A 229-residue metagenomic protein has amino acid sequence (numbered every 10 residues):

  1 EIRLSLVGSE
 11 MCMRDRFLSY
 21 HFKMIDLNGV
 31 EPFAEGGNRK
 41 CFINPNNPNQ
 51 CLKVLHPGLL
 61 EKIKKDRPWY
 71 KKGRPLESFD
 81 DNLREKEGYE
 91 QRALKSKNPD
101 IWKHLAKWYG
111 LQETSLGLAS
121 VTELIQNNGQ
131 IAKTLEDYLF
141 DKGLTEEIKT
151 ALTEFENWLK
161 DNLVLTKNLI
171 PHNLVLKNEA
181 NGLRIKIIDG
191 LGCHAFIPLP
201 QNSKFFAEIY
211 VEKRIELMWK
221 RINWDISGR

Functional and structural regions predicted by a protein language model:
E1-D15, Y109: Single conserved hydrophobic/aromatic residue that forms the stacking wall/gate of nucleotide- or nucleobase-binding
V7, L165, I170-P171: Canonical protein kinase catalytic loop motif
M24-P32: Conserved N-terminal boundary motif of the eukaryotic protein kinase catalytic domain
N38-Q91: ATP-binding glycine-rich loop module of kinase domains
I43-N47, E113, L124, K177: Active-site beta-strand termini and strand-to-loop segments that position acidic
G73-R74, L139-L152, W158-K167, L176-R229: C-lobe/activation-segment region of protein kinase-like
Y89-W102: Structural motif at the C-terminus of the N-lobe alphaC helix and the adjacent alphaC-beta4 loop of the Hanks-type
D100-E147: Conserved structural core of kinase catalytic domains
